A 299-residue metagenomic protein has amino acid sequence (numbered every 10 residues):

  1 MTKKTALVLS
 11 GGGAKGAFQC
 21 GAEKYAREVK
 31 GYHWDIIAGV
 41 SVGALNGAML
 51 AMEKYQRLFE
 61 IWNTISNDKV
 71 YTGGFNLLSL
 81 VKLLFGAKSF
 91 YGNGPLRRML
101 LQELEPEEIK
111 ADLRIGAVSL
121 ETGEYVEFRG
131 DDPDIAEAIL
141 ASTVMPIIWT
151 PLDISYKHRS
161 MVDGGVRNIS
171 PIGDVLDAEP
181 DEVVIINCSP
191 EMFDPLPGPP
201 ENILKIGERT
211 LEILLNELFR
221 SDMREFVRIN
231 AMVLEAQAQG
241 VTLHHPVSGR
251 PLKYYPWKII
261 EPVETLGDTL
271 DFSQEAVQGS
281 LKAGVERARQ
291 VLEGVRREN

Functional and structural regions predicted by a protein language model:
M1-V40, A48-N299: Patatin-like phospholipase
